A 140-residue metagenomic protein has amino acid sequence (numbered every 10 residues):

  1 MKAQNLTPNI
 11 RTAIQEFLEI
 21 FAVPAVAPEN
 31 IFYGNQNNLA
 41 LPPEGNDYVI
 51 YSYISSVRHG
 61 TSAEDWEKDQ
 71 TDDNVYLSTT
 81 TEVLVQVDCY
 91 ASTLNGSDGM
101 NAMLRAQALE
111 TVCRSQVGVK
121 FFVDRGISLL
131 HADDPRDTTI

Functional and structural regions predicted by a protein language model:
M1-D72: Small/polar-rich, solvent-exposed N-terminal microdomains that initiate assembly or binding
F17, F21, A108, V112-V119: Conserved short hydrophobic interaction patches
N38, D73-V75, D137-I140: Catalytic micro-motifs at enzyme active sites that drive phosphoryl/nucleotidyl and oxygen chemistry
A40-P42, N74-T79, F121: Short, conserved, surface-exposed binding loops centered on an aromatic residue
L77-L94, L109, I140: Oligomerization/assembly interface segments of phage tail-like spikes and tubes
S92-V112: Structured, beta-strand-rich domain cores that present glycine/charged loop surfaces used to bind extended ligands
V112-I140: Acidic-leaning, charged glycine-interspersed low-complexity segments
